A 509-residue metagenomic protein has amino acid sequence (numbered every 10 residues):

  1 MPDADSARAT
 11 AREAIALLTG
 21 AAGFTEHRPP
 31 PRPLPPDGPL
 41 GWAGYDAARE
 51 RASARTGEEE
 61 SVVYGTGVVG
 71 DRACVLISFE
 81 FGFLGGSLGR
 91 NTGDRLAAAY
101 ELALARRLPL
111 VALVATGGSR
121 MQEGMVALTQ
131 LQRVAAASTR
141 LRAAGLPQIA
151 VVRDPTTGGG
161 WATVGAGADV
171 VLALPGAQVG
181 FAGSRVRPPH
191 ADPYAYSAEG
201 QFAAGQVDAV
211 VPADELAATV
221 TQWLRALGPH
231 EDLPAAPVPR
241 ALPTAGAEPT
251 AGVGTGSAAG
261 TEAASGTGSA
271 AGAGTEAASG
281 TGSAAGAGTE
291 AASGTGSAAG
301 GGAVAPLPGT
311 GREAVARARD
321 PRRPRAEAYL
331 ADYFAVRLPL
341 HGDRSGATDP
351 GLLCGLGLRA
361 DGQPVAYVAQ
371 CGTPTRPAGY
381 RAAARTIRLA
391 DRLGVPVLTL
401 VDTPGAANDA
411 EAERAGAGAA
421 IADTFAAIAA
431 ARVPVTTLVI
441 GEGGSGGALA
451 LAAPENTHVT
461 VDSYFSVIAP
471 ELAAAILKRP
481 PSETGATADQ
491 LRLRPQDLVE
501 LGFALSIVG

Functional and structural regions predicted by a protein language model:
M1-D37, A182-G252, G294-D349, P454 (+1 more regions): Amphipathic alpha-helical segments at domain termini/boundaries
E50-R51, T56-T66, I77-L88, T373: Glycine-rich, flexible beta-strand/loop modules in the N-terminal catalytic cores of phosphate-handling
T56-S61, S87-A98, G342-G351, T375-R385: Glycine-rich anion/phosphate-binding loops
G67-E80, R95-R120, L356-C371, G379-N408: A structural preference for short, pocket-lining loop segments at secondary-structure junctions
L84-N91, E123-V126, T373-A378, A410-G418: Flexible beta-alpha connector loops of hexameric P-loop NTPases
G117-A235, P404-G509: Conserved catalytic cores of soluble enzyme domains, especially glycine-rich substrate-binding beta-alpha loops
T139-A143, Q370-V397, A415, A426-V433 (+1 more regions): A structural preference for long, well-packed, hydrophobic secondary-structure segments
A247-A299, T310: Long, intrinsically disordered low-complexity tandem-repeat segments
